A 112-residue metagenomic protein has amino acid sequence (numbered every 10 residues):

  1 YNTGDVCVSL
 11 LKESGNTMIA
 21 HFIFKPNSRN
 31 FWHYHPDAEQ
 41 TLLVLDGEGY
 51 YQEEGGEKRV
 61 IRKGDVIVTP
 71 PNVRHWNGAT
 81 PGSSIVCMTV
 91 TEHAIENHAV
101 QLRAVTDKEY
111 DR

Functional and structural regions predicted by a protein language model:
Y1-M18, F31, H98-R112: A short, N-terminal "cap"/entry segment at the start of jelly-roll beta-barrel domains of the cupin/DSBH fold
H21, T41, G56-R59: Short, surface-exposed secondary-structure edge patches
I23-K25, Y34-Y51, V90-E92: Short, conserved beta-strand element in jelly-roll/cupin
E48-Y50, R74, S84: Structural motif
G55-N72: Short acidic-glycine-tyrosine-enriched beta hairpin
V68, G82-Q101: A short hydrophobic beta-strand segment most commonly corresponding to one strand of the jelly-roll/cupin
G78-T80: Asparagine-centered strand-capping/turn motif at beta-strand->loop junctions
